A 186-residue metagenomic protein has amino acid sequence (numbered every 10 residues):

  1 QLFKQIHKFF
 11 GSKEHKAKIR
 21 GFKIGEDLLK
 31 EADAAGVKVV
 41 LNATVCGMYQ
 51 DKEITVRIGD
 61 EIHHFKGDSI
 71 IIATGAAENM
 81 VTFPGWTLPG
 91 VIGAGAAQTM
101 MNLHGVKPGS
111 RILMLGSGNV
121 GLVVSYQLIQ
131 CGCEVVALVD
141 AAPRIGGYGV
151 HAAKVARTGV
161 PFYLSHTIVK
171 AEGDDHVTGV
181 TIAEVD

Functional and structural regions predicted by a protein language model:
Q1, P89, Q98-P143: Rossmann-like NAD(P)H-binding beta-loop-alpha module
Q1-I19, E78-G90, G146-V160: Conserved N-terminal glycine-rich FAD pyrophosphate-binding loop of Rossmann-like flavoproteins
K4-G11, H15-K16, E53-R57, I62 (+3 more regions): Extended interaction regions within the primary functional domain
K18-G21, G67, Q98-N102, S110 (+2 more regions): Short, surface-exposed, polar/charged, turn-prone segments marking secondary-structure boundaries
I24-R111, V185-D186: FAD-binding core/adjacent interface of flavoenzyme oxidoreductases
E26, G95, L122-V123, G149: Residue-level marker for well-ordered alpha-helical positions
D27-V56, I129-D186: A Rossmann-like FAD-binding core segment of flavoenzymes
E78, N119-G121, I145, V169-K170: Glycine-rich nucleotide phosphate-binding loop and flanking beta-alpha elements of Rossmann-like dinucleotide-binding
